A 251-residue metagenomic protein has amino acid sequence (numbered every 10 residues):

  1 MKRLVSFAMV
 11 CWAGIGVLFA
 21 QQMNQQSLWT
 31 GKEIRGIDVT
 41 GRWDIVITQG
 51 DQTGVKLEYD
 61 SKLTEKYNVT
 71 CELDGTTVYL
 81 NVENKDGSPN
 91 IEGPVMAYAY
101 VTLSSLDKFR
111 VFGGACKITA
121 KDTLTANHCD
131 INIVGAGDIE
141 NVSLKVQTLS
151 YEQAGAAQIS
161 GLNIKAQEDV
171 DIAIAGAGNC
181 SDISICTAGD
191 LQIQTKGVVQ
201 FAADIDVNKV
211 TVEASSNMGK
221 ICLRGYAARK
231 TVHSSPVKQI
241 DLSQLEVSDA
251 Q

Functional and structural regions predicted by a protein language model:
M1-Q25: Bacterial Sec-dependent N-terminal signal peptides
Q21-I133, S143-Q153, K165-A173, C186-Q192 (+1 more regions): Acidic (Asp/Glu) and glycine-rich low-complexity loops/linkers that are typically intrinsically disordered
Q22-Q25, G137, A157-I159, V198: Short, recurring structural edge motifs at helix starts
F112-K121, I139-N141, I159-G161, N179-D182 (+2 more regions): Beta-strand-rich extracellular passenger or scaffold domains
C180-D206, V212: Intrinsically disordered, low-complexity segments enriched in Gly and acidic/Ser/Thr residues that form flexible
D204-R229: Short cationic/low-complexity microdomains
